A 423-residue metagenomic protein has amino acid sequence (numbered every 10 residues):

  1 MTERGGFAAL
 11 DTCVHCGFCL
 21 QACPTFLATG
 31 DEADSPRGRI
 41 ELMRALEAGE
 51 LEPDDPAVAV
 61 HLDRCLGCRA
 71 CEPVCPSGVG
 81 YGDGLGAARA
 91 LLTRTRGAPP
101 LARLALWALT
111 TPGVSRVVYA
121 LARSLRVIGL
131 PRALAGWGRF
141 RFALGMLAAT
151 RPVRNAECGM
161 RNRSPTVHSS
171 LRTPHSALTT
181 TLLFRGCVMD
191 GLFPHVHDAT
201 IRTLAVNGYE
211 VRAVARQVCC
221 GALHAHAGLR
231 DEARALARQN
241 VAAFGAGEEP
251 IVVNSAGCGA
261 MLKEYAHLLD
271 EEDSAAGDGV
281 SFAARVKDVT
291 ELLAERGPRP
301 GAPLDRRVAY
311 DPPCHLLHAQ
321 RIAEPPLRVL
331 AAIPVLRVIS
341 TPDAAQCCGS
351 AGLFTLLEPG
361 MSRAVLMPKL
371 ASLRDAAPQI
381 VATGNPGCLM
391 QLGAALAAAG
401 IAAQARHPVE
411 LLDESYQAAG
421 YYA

Functional and structural regions predicted by a protein language model:
M1-L10, L51-L62, A205-Y209, I333-V338: Short, intrinsically disordered, charge-biased short linear motifs at domain edges
M1-Q21, T25, T173: Long terminal accessory regions outside catalytic cores
M1-T2, F26-A57, G78-R103, I401-V409: Non-heme iron-sulfur electron-transfer modules
G6-T12, C16, V58-R64, C68 (+3 more regions): Residue-level signal for mature regions of secreted extracellular proteins and peptides
D11, G30-D34, H224-D231: Alpha-helix capping and helix-loop boundary segments enriched in small/acidic/polar residues
V14, F18-I40, A59, R64 (+3 more regions): Iron-sulfur cluster-binding cysteine motifs and their immediate structural context in ferredoxin-like electron-transfer
Y81-A423: Iron-sulfur cluster-binding electron-transfer modules in prokaryotic oxidoreductases
